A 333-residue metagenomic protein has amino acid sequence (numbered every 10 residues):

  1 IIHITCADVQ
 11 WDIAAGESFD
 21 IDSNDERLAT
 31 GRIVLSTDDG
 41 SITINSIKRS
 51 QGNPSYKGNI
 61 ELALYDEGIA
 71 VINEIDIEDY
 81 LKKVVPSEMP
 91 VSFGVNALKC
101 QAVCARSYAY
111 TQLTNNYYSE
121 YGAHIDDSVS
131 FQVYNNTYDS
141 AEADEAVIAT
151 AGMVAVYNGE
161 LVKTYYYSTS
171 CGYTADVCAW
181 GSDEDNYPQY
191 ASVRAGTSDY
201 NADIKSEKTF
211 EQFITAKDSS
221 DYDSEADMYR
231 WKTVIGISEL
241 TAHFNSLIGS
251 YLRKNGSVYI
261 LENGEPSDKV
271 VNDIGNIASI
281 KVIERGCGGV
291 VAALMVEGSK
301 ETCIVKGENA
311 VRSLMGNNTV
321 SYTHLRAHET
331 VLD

Functional and structural regions predicted by a protein language model:
I1-R326: Conserved, single-site charged/polar hotspot
A327-D333: A short, hydrophobic C-terminal helix/tail in secreted or cell-surface proteins
